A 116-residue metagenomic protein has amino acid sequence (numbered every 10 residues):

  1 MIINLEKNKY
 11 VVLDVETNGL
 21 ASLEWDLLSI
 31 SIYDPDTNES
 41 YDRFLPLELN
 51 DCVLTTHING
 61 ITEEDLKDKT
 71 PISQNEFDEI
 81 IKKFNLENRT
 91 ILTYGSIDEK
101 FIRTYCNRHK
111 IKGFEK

Functional and structural regions predicted by a protein language model:
I2-R108, F114: Conserved non-catalytic scaffold segment of RNase H-like nuclease domains
